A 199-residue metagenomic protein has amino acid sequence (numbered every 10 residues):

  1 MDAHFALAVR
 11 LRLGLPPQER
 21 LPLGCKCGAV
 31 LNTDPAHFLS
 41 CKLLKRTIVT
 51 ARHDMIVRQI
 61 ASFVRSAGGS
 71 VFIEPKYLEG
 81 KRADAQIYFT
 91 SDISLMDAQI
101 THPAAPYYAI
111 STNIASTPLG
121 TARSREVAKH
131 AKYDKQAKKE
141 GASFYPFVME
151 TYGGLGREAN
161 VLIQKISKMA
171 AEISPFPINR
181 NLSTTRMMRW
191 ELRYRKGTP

Functional and structural regions predicted by a protein language model:
D2-A29, T47, S62, S66 (+3 more regions): Non-catalytic C-terminal interaction segments of nucleic acid-processing enzymes
A3-A6, L39-K76: Acidic-basic catalytic patches of nuclease active cores, encompassing PD-(D/E)XK and other metal-cofactor nuclease
T33-F38: Short Cys/His-rich "knuckle" micro-motifs
